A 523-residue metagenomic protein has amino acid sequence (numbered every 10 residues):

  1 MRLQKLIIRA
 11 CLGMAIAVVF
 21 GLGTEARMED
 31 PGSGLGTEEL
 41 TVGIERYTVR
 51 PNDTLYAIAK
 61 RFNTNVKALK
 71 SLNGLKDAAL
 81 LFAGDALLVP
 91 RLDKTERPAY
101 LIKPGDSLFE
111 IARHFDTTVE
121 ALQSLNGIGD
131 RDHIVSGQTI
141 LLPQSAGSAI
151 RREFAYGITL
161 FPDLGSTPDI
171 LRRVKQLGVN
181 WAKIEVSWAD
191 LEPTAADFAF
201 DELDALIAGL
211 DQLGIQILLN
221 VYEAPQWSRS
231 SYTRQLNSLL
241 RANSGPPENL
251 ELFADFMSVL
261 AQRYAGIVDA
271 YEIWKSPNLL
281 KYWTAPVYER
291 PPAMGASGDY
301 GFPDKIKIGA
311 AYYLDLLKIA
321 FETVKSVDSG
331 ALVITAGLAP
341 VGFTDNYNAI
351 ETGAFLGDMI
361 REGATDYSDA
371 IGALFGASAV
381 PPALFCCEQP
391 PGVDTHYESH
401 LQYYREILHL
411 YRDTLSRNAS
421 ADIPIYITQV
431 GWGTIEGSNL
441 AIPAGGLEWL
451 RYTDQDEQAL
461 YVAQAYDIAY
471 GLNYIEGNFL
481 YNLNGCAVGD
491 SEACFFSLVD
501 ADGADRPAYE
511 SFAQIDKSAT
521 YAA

Functional and structural regions predicted by a protein language model:
G21-S33: Sec-dependent signal peptide cleavage junction
G32-K67, D85-E120, Q138-I140: Primarily a LysM-type cell-wall glycan-binding module
A146-N180, E185-S187: Boundary/entry segment of secreted carbohydrate-active catalytic domains
F154-L160, A182-I184, I215-V221, D269-I273 (+4 more regions): Hydrophobic faces of well-ordered beta-strands that scaffold small-molecule active sites in alpha/beta enzyme cores
F161-Q176, L252-L260, A349-E362, A459-I468: Short, acidic/polar
R173-D197, D201-F343, S378-A379, A421 (+2 more regions): Substrate-binding cleft and catalytic face of glycoside hydrolase catalytic domains, especially the flexible beta-alpha
S228, E248, P277, Y282 (+2 more regions): Aromatic-rich peripheral "rim/lid" segments of glycoside hydrolase catalytic domains that contact and position glycan
K307-Y452: Noncatalytic carbohydrate-binding groove/subsite architecture in carbohydrate-active enzymes
